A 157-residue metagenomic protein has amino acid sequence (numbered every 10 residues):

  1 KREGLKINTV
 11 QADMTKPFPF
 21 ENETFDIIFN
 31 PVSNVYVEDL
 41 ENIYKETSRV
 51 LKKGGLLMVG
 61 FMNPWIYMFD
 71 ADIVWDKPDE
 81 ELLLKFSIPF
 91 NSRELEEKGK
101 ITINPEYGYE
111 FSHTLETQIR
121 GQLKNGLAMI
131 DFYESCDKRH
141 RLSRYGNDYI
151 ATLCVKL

Functional and structural regions predicted by a protein language model:
K1-P17: Class I SAM-dependent methyltransferase SAM/SAH-binding core
V10, F29, M58: Conserved Rossmann-like nucleotide-binding pocket used by diverse enzymes that bind dinucleotide cofactors
T15-I28: A short acidic, Gly/Pro-enriched loop at the edge of an enzyme's catalytic core that lines a small-molecule cofactor
D26-E41: A short SAM/SAH-binding and catalytic strip from SAM-dependent methyltransferases
E41-L56: A short glycine-rich, Lys/Arg-flanked "PGG" loop and its adjoining helix->strand segment in the class I
L56-E96: Conserved class I S-adenosyl-L-methionine
G108-F132: Short alpha-helix
N125-L127, R141-L157: Core SAM-dependent methyltransferase catalytic element
